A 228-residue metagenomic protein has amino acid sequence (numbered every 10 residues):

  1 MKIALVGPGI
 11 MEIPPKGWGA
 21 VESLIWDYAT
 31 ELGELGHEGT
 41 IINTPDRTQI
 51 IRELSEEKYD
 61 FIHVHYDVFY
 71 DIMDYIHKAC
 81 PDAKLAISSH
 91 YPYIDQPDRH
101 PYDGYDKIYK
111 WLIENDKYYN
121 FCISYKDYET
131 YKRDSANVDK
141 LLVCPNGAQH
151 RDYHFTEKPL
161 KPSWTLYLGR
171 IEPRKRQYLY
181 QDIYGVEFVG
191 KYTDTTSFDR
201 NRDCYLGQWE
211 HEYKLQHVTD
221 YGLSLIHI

Functional and structural regions predicted by a protein language model:
I3-A4, F61-H63, I76-Q96, F121: Active-site proximal beta-strand in glycosyltransferases
E53-Y70, K84-A86: Short N-terminal targeting/anchoring amphipathic segment
P97-H100, V143-S163, F198: Acidic anion/phosphate-binding donor-loop and adjacent secondary structure in glycosyltransferase catalytic cores
P101-N120: Membrane-proximal helix-turn-helix segments that form the acceptor-binding/catalytic region of lipid-linked
D116-K132, A136-H154: Donor nucleotide-sugar binding/catalytic pocket of nucleotide-sugar-dependent glycosyltransferases
F121, E157-E187: Conserved donor-binding/catalytic core segment of Leloir-type glycosyltransferases
I171, Y192, D199-G222: Conserved active-site histidine-acidic residue motif and adjacent donor-binding/catalytic loop of glycosyltransferases
I226-I228: Conserved small/polar residues in nucleotide/adenosyl-binding loops
